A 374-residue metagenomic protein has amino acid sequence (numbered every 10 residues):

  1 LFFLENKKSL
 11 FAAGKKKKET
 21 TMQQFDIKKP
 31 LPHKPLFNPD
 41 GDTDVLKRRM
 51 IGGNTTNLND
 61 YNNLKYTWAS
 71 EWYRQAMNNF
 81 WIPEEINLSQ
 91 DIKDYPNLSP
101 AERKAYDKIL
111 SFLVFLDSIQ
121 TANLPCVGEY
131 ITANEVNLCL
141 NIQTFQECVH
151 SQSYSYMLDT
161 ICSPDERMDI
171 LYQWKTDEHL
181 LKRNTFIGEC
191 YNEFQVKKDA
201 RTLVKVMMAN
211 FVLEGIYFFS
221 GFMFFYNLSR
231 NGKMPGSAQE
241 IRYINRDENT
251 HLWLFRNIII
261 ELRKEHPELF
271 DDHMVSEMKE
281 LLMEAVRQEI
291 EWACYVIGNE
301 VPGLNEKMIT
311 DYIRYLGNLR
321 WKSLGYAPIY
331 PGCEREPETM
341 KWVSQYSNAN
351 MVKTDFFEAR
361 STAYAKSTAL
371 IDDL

Functional and structural regions predicted by a protein language model:
F3-L4: Short hydrophobic targeting helices and cationic amphipathic motifs that mediate membrane/organellar targeting
M22-Q90, Y95-L98, E102, N134-L138: Extreme N-terminal leader/anchor segments
Q24-G52, P267-L374: Extended, helix-rich structural scaffolds rather than catalytic motifs
S89-F112, E129, L171-V212, S229-P235: Acidic/His metal-coordination segments adjacent to aromatic residues that form catalytic metal sites in metalloenzymes
S99-Y130, V149-Q152, L203-L228, T250-L254: Alpha-helical bundle segments that constitute or directly flank the non-heme di-iron/ferroxidase center
Q120, L124-Q195: Long, hydrophobic, well-ordered secondary-structure blocks that form the structural core and pocket-lining surfaces
V127-L138, D159-M168, F194-M207, M223-Y243 (+2 more regions): Inter-helical turn/loop segments and adjacent helix faces that build the functional surface of alpha-helical bundle
I142-T160, H179, F186, L213-S220 (+3 more regions): Alpha-helical scaffold segments in carbohydrate-active enzymes
